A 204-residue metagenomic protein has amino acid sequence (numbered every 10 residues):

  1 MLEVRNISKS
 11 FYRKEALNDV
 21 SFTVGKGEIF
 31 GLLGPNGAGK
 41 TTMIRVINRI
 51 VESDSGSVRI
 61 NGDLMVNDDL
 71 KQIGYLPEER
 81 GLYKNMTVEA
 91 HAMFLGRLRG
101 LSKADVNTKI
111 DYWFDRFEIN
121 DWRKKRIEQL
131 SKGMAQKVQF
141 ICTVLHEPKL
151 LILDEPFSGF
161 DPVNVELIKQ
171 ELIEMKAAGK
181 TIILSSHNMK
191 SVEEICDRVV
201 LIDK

Functional and structural regions predicted by a protein language model:
N48: Helix-to-loop junction immediately C-terminal to a conserved catalytic motif
G56-K71: Conserved ABC transporter NBD signature motif
M93, R97, A104-W122: Conserved ABC ATPase "signature" region
R126-L130: Conserved ABC ATPase signature
L151-D154: Catalytic Walker B motif of ABC-type/P-loop ATPase nucleotide-binding domains
V192-E194: A short, surface-exposed alpha-helical micro-motif characterized by mixed small hydrophobic and charged/polar residues
